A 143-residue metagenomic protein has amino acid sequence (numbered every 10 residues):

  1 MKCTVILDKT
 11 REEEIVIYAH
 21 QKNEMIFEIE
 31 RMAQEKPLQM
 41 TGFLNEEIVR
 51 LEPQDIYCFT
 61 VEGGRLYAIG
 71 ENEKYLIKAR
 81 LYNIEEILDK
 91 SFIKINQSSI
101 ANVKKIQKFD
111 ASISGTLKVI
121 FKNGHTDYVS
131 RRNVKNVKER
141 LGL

Functional and structural regions predicted by a protein language model:
M1, V5-K9, R31-Q34, A68-Y75 (+1 more regions): Generic hydrophobic segment detector
M1-F27: N-terminal regulatory/sensing modules of transcriptional regulators
E12-I15, K36-Q39, N136: Long, contiguous, secondary-structure-rich segments that constitute the structural scaffold of globular domains
Y18-A19, K78, D127-S130: Active-site-adjacent beta-strand anchor residues
A19-H20, E71, Q97, R131: Conserved residues at beta->alpha junctions
Q21, L81, N133: A broadly conserved detector of short glycine/acidic/proline-rich loop/turn motifs that flank catalytic sites and bind
M25-T126: Conserved binding/recognition cores within well-folded domains
V119-L143: Hydrophobic secondary-structure block in the mid-to-C-terminal portion of proteins
